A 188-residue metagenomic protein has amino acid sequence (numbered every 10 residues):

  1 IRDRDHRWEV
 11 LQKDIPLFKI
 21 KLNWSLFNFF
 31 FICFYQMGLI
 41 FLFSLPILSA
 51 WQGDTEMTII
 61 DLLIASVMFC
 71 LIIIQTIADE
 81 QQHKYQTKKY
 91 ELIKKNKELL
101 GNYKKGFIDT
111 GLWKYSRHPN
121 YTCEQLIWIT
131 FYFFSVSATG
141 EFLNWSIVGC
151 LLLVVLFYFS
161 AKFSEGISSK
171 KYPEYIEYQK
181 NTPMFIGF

Functional and structural regions predicted by a protein language model:
I1-L45, S49-Q52: Intramembrane catalytic core of multi-pass membrane enzymes that act on lipidic substrates
I40-Q81, Q86, Y90, K94-F188: Hydrophobic transmembrane alpha-helices
